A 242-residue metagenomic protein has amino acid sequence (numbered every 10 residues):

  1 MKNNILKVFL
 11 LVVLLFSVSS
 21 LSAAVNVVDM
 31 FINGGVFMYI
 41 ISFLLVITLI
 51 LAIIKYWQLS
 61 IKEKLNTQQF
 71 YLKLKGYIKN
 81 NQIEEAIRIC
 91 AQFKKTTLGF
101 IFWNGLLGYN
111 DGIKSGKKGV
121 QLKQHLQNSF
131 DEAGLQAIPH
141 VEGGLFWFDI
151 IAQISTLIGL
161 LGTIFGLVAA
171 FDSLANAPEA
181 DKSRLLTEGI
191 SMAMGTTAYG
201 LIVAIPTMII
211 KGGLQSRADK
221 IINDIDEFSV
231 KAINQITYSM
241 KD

Functional and structural regions predicted by a protein language model:
M1-A23: N-terminal secretory/membrane targeting signals
K2, V28-F37, D131-S155, A175 (+1 more regions): Alpha-helical membrane-interface segments at transmembrane helix boundaries
V18-V25, L51-K55, I158-N176: Juxtamembrane "helix exit" motif at the C-terminal ends of alpha-helical transmembrane segments in multi-pass membrane
D29-L59, A198, I202: Hydrophobic alpha-helical transmembrane segments
G35, L49, A86, F102 (+3 more regions): Residue-level signature of catalytic and energy-coupling elements of molecular machines, predominantly ATP/GTP-dependent
T48-N66, I205-R217: Transmembrane signal-anchor/signal-peptide helices with a preference for the extracytoplasmic
L65-I158, A169-A177, I210-D242: Predominantly long cytosolic amphipathic alpha-helical stalk/bundle segments
R184-Q215: Pore-lining and gate-forming transmembrane alpha-helices of multi-pass membrane transport proteins
